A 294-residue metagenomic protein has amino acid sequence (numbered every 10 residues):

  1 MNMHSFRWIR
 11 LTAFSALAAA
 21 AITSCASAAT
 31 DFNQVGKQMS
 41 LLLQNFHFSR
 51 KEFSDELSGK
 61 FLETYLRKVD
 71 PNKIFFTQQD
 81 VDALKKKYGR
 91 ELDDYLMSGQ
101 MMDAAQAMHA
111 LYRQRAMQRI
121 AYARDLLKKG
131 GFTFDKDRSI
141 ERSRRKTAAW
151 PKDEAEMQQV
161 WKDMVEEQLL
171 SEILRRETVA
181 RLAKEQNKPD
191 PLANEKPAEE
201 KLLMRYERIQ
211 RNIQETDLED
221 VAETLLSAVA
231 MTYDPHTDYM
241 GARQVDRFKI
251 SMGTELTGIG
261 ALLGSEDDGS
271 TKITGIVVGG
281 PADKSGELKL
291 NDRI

Functional and structural regions predicted by a protein language model:
N2-A13: Bacterial N-terminal signal peptides that target proteins for export
H4-F6, C25-I294: Flexible, low-complexity junctional segments that flank or bridge functional domains
T12-T23: Bacterial N-terminal signal peptides
